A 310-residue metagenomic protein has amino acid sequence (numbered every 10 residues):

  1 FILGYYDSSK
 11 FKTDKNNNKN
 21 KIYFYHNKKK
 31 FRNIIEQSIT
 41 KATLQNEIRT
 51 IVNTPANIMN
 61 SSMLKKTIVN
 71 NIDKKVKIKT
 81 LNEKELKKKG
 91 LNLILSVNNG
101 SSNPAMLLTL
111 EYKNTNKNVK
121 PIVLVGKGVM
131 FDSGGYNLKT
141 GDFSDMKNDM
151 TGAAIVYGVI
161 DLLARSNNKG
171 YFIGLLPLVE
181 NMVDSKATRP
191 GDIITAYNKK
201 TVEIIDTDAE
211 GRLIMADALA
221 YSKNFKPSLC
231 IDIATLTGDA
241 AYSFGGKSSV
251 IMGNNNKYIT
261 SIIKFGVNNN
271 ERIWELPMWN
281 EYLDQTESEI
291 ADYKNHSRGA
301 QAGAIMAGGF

Functional and structural regions predicted by a protein language model:
F1-I72: Phosphate/ribose-phosphate-bearing ligand recognition and processing surfaces, centered on ADP-ribose/NAD(+/P+) systems
I48, L64-F310: A generic structural signal for tightly packed, nonpolar segments enriched in small/aliphatic residues
